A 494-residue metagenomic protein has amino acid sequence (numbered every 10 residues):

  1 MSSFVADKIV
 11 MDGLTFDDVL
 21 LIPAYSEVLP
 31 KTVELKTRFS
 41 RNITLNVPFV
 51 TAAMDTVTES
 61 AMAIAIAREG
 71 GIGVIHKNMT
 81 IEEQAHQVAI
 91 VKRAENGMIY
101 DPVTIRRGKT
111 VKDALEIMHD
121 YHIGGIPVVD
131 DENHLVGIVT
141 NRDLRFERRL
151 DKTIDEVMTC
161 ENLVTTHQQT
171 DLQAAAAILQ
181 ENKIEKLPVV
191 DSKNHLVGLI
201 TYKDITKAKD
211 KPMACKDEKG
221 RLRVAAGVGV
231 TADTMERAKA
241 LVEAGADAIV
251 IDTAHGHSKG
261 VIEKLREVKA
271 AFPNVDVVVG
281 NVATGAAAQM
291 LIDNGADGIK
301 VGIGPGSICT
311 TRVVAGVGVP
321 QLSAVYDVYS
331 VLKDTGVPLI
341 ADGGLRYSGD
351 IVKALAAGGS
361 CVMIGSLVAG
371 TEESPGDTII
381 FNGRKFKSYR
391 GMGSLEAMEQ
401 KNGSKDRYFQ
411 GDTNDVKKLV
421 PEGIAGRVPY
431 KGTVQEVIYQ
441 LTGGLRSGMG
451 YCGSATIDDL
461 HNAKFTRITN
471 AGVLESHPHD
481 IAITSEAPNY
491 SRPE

Functional and structural regions predicted by a protein language model:
M1-Y25, I105-R106, H167, G227 (+2 more regions): Alpha/beta catalytic cores of nucleotide-metabolism and tRNA/nucleoside-modifying enzymes
K31, T80-A89, E147-D151, H195-C215 (+5 more regions): Active-site-adjacent beta->alpha loops and helix N-cap segments on the catalytic face of soluble alpha/beta enzymes
V33-N46, A52-M54, E83-Y121, V128-D130 (+5 more regions): Bateman/CBS regulatory modules and CBS-like beta-alpha motifs in cytosolic regions of diverse proteins
T44-T51, G97-P102, D217-G227, V268-A283 (+2 more regions): Short beta-strand/loop segments at the ligand-binding rim of alpha/beta enzyme cores
A61-I64, E236-A244, V277, A283-V301 (+2 more regions): Catalytic cores of alpha/beta
R68-E83, A246-S258, D297-A315, L345-I379: Glycine-rich phosphate-binding active-site loops on the catalytic face of alpha/beta enzymes
V74-N78, T104-I105, G125-P127, T165-T166 (+6 more regions): Catalytic beta/alpha-barrel core
K77-V91, V128, E132-R148, L179 (+3 more regions): Terminal amphipathic helices with adjacent charged low-complexity linkers/tails
